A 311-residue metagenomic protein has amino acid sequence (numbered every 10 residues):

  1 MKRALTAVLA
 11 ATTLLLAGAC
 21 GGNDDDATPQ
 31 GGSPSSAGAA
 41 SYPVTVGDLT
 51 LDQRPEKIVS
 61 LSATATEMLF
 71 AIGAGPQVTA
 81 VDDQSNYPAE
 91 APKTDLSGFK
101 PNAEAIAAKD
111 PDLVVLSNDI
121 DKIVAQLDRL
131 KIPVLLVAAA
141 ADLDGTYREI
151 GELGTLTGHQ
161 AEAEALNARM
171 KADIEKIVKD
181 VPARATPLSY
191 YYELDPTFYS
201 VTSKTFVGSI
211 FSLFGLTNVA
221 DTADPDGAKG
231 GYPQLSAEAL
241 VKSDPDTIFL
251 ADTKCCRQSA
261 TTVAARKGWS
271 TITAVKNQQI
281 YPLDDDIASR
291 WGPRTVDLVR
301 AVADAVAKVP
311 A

Functional and structural regions predicted by a protein language model:
K2-T64, A161-Y191, D304-A311: Bacterial Sec-exported substrate-binding components of ABC uptake systems
A40-V44, T94-E104, P225-A237: Short helix-initiation/N-cap motifs at beta->coil->alpha
K57-K109, L113-D119, V219: A short, structured surface patch at a secondary-structure boundary
D83-Y87, P92, K204-G231: Alpha-helical, coiled-coil/dimerization segments enriched in small aliphatic residues
S85-A89, I123-V124, D128-E152, L156 (+1 more regions): Flexible loop/hinge segments that line or gate small-molecule binding clefts
N102-L116, I132, S236-L250: Proline-aspartate-enriched helix->loop->beta-strand connector
K122, G145, I150-E152, E164 (+2 more regions): Structured C-terminal subdomain patch of bacterial secreted/periplasmic proteins
K122, V137-L153, T186-I210, C256-S259: Extracytoplasmic ligand-binding site segments that recognize negatively charged/polar headgroups
